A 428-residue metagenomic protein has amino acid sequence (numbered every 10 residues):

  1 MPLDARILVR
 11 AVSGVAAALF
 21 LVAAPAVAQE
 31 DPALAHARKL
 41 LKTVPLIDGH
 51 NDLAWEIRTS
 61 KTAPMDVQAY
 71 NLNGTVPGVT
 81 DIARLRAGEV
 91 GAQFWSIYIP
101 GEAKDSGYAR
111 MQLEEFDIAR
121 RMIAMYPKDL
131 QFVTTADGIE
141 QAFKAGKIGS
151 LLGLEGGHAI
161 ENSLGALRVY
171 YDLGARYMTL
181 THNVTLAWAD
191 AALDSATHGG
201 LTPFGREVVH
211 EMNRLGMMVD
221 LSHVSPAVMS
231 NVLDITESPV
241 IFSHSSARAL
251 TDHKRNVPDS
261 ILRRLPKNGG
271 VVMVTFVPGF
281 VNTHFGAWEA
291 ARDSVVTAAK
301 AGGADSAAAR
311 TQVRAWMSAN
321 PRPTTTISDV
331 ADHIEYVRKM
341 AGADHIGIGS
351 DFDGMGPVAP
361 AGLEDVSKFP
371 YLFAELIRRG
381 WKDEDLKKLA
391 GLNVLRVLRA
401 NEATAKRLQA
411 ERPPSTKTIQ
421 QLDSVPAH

Functional and structural regions predicted by a protein language model:
M1-V9: N-terminal secretory signal peptides that target proteins for export/translocation
A11-A23: Bacterial N-terminal signal peptides
V27-H198, D252-H428: N-terminal hydrophobic targeting/anchoring segments and the immediately downstream early-domain regions of hydrolases
L46-L53, V224, F242-S246: Histidine-centered catalytic micro-motifs
S163-L167, V228-S238: Distinct, well-ordered alpha-helical segments
H198-N213, V232-V240, L372: Alpha-helix-loop-beta-strand connector modules within alpha/beta enzyme cores
V208-L221, S225-N231, D259-K267, Y336: Substrate-binding cleft of carbohydrate-active enzyme catalytic domains
L233-H244, R248-L250, R255: His/Asp/Glu-rich metal/cofactor-coordinating catalytic motifs and the adjacent surface-exposed loops that frame enzyme
